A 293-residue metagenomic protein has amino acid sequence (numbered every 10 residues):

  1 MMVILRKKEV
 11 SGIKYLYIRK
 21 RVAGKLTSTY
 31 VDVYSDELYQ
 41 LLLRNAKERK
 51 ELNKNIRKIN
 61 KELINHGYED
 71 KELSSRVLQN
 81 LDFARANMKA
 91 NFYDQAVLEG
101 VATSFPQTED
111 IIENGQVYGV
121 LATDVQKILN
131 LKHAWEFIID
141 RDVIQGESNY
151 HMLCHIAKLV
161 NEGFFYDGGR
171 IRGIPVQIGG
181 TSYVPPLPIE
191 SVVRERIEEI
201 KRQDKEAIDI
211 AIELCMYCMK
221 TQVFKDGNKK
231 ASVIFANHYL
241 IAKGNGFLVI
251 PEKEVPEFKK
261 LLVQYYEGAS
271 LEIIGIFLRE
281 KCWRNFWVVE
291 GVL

Functional and structural regions predicted by a protein language model:
M1-L293: FIC/Doc superfamily catalytic core
